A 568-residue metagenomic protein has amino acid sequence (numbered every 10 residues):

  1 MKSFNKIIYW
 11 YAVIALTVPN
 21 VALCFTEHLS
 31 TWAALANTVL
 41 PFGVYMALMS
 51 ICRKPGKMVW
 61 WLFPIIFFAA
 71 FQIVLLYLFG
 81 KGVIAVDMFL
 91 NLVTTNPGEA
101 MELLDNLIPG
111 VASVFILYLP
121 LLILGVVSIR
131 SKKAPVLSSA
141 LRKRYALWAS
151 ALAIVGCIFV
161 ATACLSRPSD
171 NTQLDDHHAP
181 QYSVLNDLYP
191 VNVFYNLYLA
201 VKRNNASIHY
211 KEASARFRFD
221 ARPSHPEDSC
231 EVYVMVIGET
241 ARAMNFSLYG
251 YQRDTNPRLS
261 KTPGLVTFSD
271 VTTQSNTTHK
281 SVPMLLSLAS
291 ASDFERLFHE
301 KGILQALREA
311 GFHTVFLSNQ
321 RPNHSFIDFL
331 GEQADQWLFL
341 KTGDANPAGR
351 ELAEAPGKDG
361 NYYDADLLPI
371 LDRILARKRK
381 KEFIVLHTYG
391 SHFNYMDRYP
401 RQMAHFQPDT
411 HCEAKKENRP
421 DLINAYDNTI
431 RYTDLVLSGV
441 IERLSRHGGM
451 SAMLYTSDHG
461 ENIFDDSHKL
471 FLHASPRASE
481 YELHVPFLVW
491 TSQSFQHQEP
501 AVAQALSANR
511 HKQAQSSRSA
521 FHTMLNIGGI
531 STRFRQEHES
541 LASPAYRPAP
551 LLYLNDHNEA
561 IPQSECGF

Functional and structural regions predicted by a protein language model:
M1-S183: Transmembrane and membrane-interface helices of multi-pass, inner-membrane envelope-modifying transferases
K2-A12, T31, I51-V59, I129-R130 (+7 more regions): Membrane-interface soluble catalytic domains
W32, Q181-L185, S290-F294, E354-D359 (+5 more regions): Active-site rim elements
Y45, P369-R373, T410-M453, V489 (+1 more regions): A long, amphipathic alpha-helix that forms part of the scaffold/cap immediately adjacent to metal-dependent active
I158-E413, S516-R547: Active-site-proximal alpha/beta segments of enzymes that process anionic O-linked groups
V234, Y432-L472, F521-L525: Metal-dependent active-site segment of extracytoplasmic phospho-/sulfohydrolases and closely related
G250-D254, G449-M450, T456-P500: Histidine-centered active-site microenvironments of extracellular/periplasmic hydrolases and transferases
F316-S318, F383-G390, D427-I430, A452-S457 (+1 more regions): Short beta-strand segments
